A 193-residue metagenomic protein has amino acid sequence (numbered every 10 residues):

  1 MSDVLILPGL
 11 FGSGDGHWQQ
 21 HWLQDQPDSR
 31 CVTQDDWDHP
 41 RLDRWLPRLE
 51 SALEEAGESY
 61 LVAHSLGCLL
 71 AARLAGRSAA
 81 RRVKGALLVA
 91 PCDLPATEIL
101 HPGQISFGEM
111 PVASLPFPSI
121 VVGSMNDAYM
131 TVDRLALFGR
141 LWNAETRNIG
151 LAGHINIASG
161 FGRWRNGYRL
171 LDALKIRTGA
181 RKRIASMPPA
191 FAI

Functional and structural regions predicted by a protein language model:
M1-G57, T178-A180: Active-site catalytic motif of lipid deacylating hydrolases and related acyltransferases
D28-R30, R140-N156: Catalytic histidine neighborhood in serine/cysteine hydrolases with alpha/beta-hydrolase-type architecture
R44, I157-A173: Post-His helix in hydrolase/transferase enzymes
E58-V62, A86: Conserved alpha/beta-hydrolase fold motif
V62-A72: Gly/Ala-rich beta-loop-alpha elbow adjacent to hydrolase catalytic centers
R81-A96: A conserved short beta-strand
L115-P116, I120-G123, D127: Short beta-strand/loop motif that positions the catalytic acidic residue of the alpha/beta-hydrolase fold
A128-R134: Conserved alpha/beta-hydrolase "acid-adjacent" motif
